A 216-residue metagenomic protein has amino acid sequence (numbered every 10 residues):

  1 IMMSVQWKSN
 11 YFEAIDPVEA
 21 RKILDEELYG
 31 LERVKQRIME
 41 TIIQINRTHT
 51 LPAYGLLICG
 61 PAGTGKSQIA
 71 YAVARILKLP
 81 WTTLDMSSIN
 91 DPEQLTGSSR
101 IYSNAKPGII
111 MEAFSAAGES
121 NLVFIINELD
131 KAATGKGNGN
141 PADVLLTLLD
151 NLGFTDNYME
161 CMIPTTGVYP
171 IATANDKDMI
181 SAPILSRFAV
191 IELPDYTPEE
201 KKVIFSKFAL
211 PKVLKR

Functional and structural regions predicted by a protein language model:
I1-C59, I110, L210-P211: Pre-Walker A (pre-P-loop) alpha-helix and adjacent loop at the N terminus of AAA/AAA+ ATPase modules, a conserved
N10, G118, D176-S186, V190-R216: Conserved C-terminal "switch" segment of AAA+ ATPases
T50-L56, S120-L122, V168: Pre-Walker A (Motif I) flank of P-loop NTPase domains
L51-M86, S115-A116, S181-A182: Walker A/P-loop
I58-G60, G97, E128: The Walker A (P-loop) glycine that initiates the GxxxxGKT/S ATP-binding motif of P-loop NTPases
I76-K106, A113, A133, E200-K201: AAA+/P-loop NTPase substrate/partner-engagement loops
I101-I126, N157-M162: Conserved alpha-helical scaffold flanking the Walker A/P-loop in AAA+ ATPase domains
I125-P164: Conserved catalytic/switch belt of AAA+ P-loop NTPases
